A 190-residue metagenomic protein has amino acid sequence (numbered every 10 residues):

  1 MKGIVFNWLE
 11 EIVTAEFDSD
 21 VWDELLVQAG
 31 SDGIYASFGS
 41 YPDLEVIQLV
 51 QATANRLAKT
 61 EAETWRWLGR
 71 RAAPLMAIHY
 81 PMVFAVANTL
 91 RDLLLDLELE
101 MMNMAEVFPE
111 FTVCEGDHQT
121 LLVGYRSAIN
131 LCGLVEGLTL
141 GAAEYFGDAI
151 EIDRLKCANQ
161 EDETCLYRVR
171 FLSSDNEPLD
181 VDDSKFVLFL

Functional and structural regions predicted by a protein language model:
M1, V5, T60, N130-L138: Short amphipathic alpha-helical segments
M1-Y35: Charged, compositionally biased N-terminal leader segments and the immediate start of the first structured element
F6, E10, T14, G69 (+1 more regions): Generic solvent-exposed, charged/amphipathic alpha-helical segments that serve as macromolecular interface scaffolds
W22-G30, R66-R71, E151-A158: Short alpha-helical "patches" and their helix-cap loops
L26-A58: N-terminal interaction modules that seed assembly of large macromolecular complexes
V46-G133: Amphipathic interaction/junction segments at domain boundaries or subunit interfaces
N103-E161, C165, R170: Short, hydrophobic/π-rich interface segment
D175-L190: Extended, charge-rich low-complexity interaction segments
